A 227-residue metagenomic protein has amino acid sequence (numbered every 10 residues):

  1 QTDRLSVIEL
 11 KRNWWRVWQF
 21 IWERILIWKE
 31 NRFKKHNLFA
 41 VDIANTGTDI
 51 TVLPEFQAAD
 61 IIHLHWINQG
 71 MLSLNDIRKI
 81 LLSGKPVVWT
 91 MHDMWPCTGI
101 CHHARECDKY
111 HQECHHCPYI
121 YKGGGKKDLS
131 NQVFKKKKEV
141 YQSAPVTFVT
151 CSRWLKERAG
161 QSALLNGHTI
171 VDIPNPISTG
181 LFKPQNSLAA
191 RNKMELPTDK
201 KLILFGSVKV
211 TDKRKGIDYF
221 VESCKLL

Functional and structural regions predicted by a protein language model:
Q1-K11, Q57, L82-G84, K225-L226: N-terminal subdomain of nucleotide-sugar transferases
Q1-N45, I50-V52, G160: N-terminal strand-loop element at the rim of the active site of nucleotide-sugar-dependent glycosyltransferases
D3-L10, W18-W22, D76, G99-A104 (+4 more regions): Short aromatic-enriched loop/helix-cap "lid" or pocket-rim segments at secondary-structure transitions that line
I25-N37, W89-K136, Q185: Acceptor-binding helix/loop patch of EC 2.4 sugar-transfer enzymes, predominantly nucleotide-sugar-dependent
T51-M71, P86-H92: Short N-terminal targeting/anchoring amphipathic segment
T98-H103, G124-D172, I177-A189: A short, active-site helix/loop in glycosyltransferases that binds the activated sugar's phosphate group
Q185-L202: Nucleotide-sugar donor-binding and catalytic loop/hinge architecture of NDP-sugar-dependent glycosyltransferases
P197-K215, V221-C224: Conserved donor-binding/catalytic core segment of Leloir-type glycosyltransferases
